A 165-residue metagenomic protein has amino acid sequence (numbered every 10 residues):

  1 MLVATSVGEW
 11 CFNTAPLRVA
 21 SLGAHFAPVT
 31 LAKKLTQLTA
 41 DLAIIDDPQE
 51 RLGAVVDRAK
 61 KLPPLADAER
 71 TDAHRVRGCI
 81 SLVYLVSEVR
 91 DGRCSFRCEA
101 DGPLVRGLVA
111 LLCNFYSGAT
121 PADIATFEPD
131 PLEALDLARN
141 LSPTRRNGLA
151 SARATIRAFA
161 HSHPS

Functional and structural regions predicted by a protein language model:
A4-T5, T14-A15, A20, A24-A27: Ala/Thr-enriched low-complexity intrinsically disordered regions
P28-L82, V89-G92, L132-H163: N-terminal intrinsically disordered, cationic/polar leader segments that include organellar targeting peptides
L85-S87, R97: Helix-adjacent hinge/juxtasegments
A100-G102: A short interface-forming secondary-structure element
V109-T120: Alpha-helical support elements that line or immediately flank enzyme active sites and cofactor-binding pockets
G118-L135: Glycine-rich phosphate/pyrophosphate-binding loops and their adjacent beta-strand/loop elements at enzyme active sites
